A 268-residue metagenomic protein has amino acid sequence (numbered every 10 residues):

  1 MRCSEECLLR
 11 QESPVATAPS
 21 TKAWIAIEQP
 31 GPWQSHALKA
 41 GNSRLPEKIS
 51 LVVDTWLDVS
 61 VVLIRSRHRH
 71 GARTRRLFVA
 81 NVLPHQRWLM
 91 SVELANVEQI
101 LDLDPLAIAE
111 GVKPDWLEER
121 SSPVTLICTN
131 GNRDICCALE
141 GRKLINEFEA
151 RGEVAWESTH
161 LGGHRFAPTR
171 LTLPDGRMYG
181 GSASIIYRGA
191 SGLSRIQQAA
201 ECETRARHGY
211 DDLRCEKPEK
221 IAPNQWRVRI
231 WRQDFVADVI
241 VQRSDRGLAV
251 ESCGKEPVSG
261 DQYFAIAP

Functional and structural regions predicted by a protein language model:
M1-P268: Histidine/cysteine-enriched polar flanking segments
